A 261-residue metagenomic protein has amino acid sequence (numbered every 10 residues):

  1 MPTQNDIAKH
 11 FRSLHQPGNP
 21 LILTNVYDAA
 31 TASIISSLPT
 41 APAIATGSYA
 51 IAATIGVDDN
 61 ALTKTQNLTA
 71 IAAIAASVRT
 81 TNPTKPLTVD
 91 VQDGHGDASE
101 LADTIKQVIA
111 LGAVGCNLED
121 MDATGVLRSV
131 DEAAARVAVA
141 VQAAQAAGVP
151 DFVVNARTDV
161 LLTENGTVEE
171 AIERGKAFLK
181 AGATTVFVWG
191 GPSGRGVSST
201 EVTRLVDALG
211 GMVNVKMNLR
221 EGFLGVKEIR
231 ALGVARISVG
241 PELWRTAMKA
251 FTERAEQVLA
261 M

Functional and structural regions predicted by a protein language model:
P2-L87, D93-V215, R220-V239, T246-M248 (+2 more regions): Alpha/beta enzyme core
